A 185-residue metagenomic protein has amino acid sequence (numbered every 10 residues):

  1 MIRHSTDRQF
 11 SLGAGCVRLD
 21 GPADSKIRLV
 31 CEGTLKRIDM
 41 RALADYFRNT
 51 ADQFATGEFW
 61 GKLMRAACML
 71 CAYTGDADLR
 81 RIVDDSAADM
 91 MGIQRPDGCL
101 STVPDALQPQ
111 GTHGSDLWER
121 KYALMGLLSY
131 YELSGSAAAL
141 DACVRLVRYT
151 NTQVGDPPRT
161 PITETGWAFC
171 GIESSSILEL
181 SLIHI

Functional and structural regions predicted by a protein language model:
M1-F59, A77-P104, A137: Low-complexity, Ser/Thr/Pro/Gly-enriched N-terminal "stalk/linker" regions
D20, D24-I27, M64, R80-M91 (+5 more regions): Hydrophobic core segments within long, regular secondary-structure runs in both alpha- and beta-rich folds
A55-A72, S115-E132, T165-E179: Well-ordered alpha-helical segments within folded domains of soluble proteins
L63, D97-T102, G155-R159: N-terminal glycine-/serine-/threonine-rich beta1-alpha1-beta2 phosphate-ribose binding loop of Rossmann-like
A106-L117, L140-T165: Asp-box/WD-like beta-propeller blade repeats and closely related beta-sheet repeat scaffolds
I183-I185: Conserved small/polar residues in nucleotide/adenosyl-binding loops
